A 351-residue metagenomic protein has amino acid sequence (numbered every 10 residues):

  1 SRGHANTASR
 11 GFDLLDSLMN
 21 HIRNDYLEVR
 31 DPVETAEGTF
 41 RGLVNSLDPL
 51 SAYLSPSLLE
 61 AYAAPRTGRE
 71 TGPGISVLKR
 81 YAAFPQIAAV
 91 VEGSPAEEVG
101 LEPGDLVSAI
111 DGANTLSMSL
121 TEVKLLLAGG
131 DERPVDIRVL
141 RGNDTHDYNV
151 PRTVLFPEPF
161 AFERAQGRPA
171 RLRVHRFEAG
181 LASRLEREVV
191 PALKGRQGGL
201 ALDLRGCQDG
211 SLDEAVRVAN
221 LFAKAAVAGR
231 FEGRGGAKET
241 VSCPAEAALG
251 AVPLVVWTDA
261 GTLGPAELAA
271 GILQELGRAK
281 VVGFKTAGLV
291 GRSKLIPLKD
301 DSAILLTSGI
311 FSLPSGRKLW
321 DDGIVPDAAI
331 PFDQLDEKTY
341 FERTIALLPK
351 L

Functional and structural regions predicted by a protein language model:
S1-A52, K79, A83, S94 (+2 more regions): Terminal targeting/pro-maturation regions of precursor/exported proteins
N6, G11, M19, R23 (+7 more regions): Cleft-lining beta-strand/loop regions that shape enzyme active-site pockets
L50-R80, A237: Translation machinery proteins
G68-A109, A113-S117, A179, G309: PDZ/PDZ-like domain segments forming the peptide/carboxylate-binding groove, activating on the N-terminal beta-strands
V107-S108, V135, L319: Generic structural signal for buried aliphatic residues
L298-I310, V325: Short acidic, Pro/Gly- and aromatic-enriched capping/linker segments at domain boundaries
L319-D322, L335-L351: Conserved functional hotspot residues or short segments at active or partner-binding sites across diverse domains
